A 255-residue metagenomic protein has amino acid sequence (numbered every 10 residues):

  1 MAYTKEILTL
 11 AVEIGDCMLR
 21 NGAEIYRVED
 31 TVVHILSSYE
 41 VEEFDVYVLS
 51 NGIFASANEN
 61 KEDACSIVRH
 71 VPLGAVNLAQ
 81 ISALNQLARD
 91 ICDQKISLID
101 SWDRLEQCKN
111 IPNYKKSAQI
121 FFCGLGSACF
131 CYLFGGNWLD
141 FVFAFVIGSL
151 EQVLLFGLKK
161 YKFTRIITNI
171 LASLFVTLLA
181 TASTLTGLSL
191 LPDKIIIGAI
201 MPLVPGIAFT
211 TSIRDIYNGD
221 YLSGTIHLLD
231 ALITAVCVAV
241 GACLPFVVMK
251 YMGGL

Functional and structural regions predicted by a protein language model:
M1-I96: Soluble N-terminal domains of membrane-associated systems
R20, E24, S37-V41, R89 (+9 more regions): Generic secondary-structure signature for well-ordered alpha-helical cores
L73-S127, C131-D140, D230-A239: Alpha-helical transmembrane segments and their cytosolic membrane-interface
R104-C108, E151-K162, T210-S223: C-terminal ends of transmembrane helices
N113-L191: Core alpha-helical transmembrane segments of integral membrane proteins
T184-L255: Generic detector of multi-pass transmembrane helix bundles and their immediately adjacent loops in polytopic membrane
